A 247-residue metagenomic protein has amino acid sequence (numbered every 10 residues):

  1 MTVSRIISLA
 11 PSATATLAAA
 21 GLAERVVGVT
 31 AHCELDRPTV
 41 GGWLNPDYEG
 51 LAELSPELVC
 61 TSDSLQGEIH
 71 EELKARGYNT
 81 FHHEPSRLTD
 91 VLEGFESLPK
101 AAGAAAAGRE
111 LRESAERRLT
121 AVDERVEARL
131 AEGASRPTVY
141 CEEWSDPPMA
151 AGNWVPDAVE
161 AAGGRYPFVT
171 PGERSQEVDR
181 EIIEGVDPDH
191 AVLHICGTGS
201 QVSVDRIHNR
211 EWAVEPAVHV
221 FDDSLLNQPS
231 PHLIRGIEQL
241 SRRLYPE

Functional and structural regions predicted by a protein language model:
M1-E247: N-terminal ligand-binding lobe of clamshell/alpha-beta domains
